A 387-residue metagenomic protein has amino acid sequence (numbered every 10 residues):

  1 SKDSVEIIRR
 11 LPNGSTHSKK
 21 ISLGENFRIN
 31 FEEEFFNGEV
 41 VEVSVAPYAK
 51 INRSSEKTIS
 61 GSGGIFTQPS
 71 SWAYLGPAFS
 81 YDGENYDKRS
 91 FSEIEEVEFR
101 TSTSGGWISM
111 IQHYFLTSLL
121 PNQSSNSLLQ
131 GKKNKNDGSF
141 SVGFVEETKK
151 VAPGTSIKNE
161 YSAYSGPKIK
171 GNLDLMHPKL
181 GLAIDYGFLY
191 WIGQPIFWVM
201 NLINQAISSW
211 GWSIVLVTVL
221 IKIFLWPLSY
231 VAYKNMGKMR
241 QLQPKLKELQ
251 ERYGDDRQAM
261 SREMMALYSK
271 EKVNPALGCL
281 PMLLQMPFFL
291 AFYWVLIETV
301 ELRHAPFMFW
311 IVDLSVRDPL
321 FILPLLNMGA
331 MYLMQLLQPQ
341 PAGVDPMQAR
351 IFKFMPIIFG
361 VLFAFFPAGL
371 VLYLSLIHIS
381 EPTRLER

Functional and structural regions predicted by a protein language model:
S1-L182: Soluble non-transmembrane domains of integral membrane proteins
Y164-S213, A305-P319: Interfacial loop/helix-cap signal at membrane boundaries in integral membrane proteins
D185-P244, Q250, L280-L284, F288: Core alpha-helical transmembrane segments of integral membrane proteins
S208-S209, L362-V371: Transmembrane helix interruption/hinge and helix-loop junction motifs
S213, M265-Y293: Transmembrane alpha-helical segments and their cytosolic interface motifs in multi-pass membrane proteins
L216-L220, F224, L284, I322 (+4 more regions): Lipid-exposed faces of alpha-helical membrane segments in multi-pass integral membrane proteins
Q335-M347: Alpha-helical transmembrane segments
I377-R387: Single conserved hydrophobic/aromatic residue that forms the stacking wall/gate of nucleotide- or nucleobase-binding
